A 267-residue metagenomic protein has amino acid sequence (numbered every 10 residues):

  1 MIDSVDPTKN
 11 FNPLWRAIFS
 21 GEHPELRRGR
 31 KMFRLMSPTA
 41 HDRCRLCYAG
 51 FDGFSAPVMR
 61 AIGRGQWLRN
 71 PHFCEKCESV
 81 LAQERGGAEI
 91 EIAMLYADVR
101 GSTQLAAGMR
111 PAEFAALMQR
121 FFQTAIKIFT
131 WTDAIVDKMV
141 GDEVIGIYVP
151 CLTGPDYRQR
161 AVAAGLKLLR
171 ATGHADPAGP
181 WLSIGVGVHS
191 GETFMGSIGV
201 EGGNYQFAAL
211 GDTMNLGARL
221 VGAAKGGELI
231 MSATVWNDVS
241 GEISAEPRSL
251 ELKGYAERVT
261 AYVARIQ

Functional and structural regions predicted by a protein language model:
M1-I90: Regulatory cytosolic signal-relay segments
H41, R45, P71, E75 (+3 more regions): Short amphipathic alpha-helical segments
E84-A163: Catalytic NTP-binding/metal-coordinating core of nucleotidyl cyclase/transferase enzymes
M94, G185-V186, E228, A261: A residue-level structural signature of the nucleotidyltransferase/glycosyltransferase Rossmann-like core
R100, E192-T193, N215, T234: Alpha-helix/helix-capping structural signal
I128-R160, A171-D212, T260: Catalytic core of nucleotidyl cyclases, primarily class III adenylyl/guanylyl cyclases
L168-A171, A175, E201, R219 (+2 more regions): Conserved, well-folded catalytic cores of nucleic-acid-processing and energy-transducing macromolecular machines
K225-Q267: Cytosolic regulatory/linker segments at or just downstream of nucleotide-handling modules in signal-transduction
